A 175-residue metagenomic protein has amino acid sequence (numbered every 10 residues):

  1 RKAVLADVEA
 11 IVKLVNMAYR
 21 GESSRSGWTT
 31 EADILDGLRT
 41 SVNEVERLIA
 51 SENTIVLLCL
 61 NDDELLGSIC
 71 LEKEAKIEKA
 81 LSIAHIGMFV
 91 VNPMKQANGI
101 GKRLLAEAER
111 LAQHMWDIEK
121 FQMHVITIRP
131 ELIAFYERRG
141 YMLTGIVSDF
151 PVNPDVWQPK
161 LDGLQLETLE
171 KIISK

Functional and structural regions predicted by a protein language model:
R1-K13, R20-G21: A short beta-loop-alpha structural element at the N-terminal edge of CoA-dependent acyl/N-acetyltransferase catalytic
N16-V45: Conserved GNAT-fold acetyl-CoA-binding loop/helix
R39-L57, D162-Q165: A short helix-loop-beta-strand connector motif used in the catalytic cores of GNAT acetyltransferases and, in some
L58, E64-K73, H85-V90: Conserved beta-strand in the GNAT
L58, F89-A97, V125-I126: A short, internal acetyl-CoA/4′-phosphopantetheine-binding micro-motif in the GNAT/acyltransferase core
V91, A97-R110, A134, R138: Conserved acetyl-CoA-binding loop-helix of GNAT-fold acetyltransferases
R103-K120, M142: Conserved acyl-CoA
E119-K175: C-terminal "cap" of GNAT-fold acetyltransferases
